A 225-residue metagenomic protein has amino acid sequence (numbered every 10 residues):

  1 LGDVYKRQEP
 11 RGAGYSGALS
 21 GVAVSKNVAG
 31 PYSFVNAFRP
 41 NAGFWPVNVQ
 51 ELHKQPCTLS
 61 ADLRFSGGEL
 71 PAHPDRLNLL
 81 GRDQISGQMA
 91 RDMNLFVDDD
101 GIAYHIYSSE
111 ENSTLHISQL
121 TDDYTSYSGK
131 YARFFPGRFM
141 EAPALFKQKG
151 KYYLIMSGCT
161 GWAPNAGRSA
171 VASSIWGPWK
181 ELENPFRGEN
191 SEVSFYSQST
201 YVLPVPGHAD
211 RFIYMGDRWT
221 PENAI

Functional and structural regions predicted by a protein language model:
L1-Y5: Short, small-residue-biased leader/transition segments that mark boundaries at the very start of proteins
K6, Y104-Y107, Y153-I155, F212-M215: Conserved beta-propeller blade signature
E9-R11, S108-E110, S157-C159, D217-W219: Short loop/turn segments immediately following the C-termini of beta-strands
P10-S16, D83-I85, C159-W162, E192-V193 (+1 more regions): Short consensus segments that form the blades of beta-propeller domains, in both extracellular/periplasmic
G14-G21, S113-Q119, A163-A170, N223-I225: Structural motif
K26-I85, S118-R138, A170-F195: Blade-edge beta-strand/turn elements of extracellular beta-propeller and related beta-sheet repeat scaffolds
R82-D99, A103, R138-G150, V193-V205: Beta-rich, blade/repeat-based domains predominating in secreted/periplasmic proteins but also intracellular
G188-I225: Repeat-solenoid scaffold signature
